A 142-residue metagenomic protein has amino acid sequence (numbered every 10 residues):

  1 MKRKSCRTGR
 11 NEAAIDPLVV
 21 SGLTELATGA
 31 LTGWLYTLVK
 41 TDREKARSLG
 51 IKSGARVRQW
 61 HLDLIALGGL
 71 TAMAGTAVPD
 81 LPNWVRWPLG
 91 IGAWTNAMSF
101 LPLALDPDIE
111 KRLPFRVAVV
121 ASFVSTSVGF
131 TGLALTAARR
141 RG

Functional and structural regions predicted by a protein language model:
K4-V20, A74-W87, L133-G142: Helix-coil boundary and interhelical linker segments in multi-pass alpha-helical membrane proteins
A14-K40: N-terminal signal-anchor transmembrane alpha helix
G22-L26, V85-N96, S122-S125: Hydrophobic alpha-helical transmembrane segments of polytopic
A27-T28, T32, G54-A77, I91-M98: Core segments of alpha-helical transmembrane spans in multipass integral membrane proteins
W34-W60: Interfacial loop at the N-terminal end of multi-pass membrane proteins
A66-M73, S125-L133: Hydrophobic cores of alpha-helical transmembrane segments in multi-pass inner/ER membrane proteins, independent
P88, K111-A121: Non-cytosolic membrane-interface motifs at loop->transmembrane helix junctions
N96-E110: Transmembrane alpha-helical segments of integral membrane proteins
